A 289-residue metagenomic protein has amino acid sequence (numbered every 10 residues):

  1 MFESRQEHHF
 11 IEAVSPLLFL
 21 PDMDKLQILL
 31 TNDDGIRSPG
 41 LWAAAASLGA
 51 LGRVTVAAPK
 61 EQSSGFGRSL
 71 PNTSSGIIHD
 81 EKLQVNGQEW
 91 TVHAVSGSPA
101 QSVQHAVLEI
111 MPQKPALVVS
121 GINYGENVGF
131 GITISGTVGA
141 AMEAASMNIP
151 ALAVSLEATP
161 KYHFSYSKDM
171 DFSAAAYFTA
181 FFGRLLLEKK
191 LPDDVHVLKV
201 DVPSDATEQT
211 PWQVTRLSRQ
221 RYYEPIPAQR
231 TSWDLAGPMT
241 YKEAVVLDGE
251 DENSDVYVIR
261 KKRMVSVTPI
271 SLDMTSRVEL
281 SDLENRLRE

Functional and structural regions predicted by a protein language model:
M1-F2: Short, positively charged low-complexity motifs
Q6-H9: Low-complexity, intrinsically disordered or signal/transmembrane-proximal segments
D24-I28, W42-E109, Q113-K114: A cross-family phosphate/adenosyl-ligand binding-site feature
L30-R37, G131-I132: Short, glycine-rich nucleotide/cofactor-binding loops
A106-P112, G139-P150: Alpha-helix C-terminal capping segments
E126-S135: Glycine/threonine-rich flexible loop motifs
A145-S167: Glycine-rich phosphate/pyrophosphate-binding loops and their adjacent beta-strand/loop elements at enzyme active sites
M170-E289: Electrostatically charged, flexible surface regions
